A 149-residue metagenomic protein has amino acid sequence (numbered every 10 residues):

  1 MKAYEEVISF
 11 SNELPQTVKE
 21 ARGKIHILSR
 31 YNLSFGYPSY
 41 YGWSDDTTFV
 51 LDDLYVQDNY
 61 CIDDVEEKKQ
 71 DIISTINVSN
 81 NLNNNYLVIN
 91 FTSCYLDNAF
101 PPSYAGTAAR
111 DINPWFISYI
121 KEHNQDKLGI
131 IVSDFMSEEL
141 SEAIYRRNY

Functional and structural regions predicted by a protein language model:
M1-Y149: Catalytic cores of phosphodiester-bond hydrolases, prominently lipid phosphodiesterases
